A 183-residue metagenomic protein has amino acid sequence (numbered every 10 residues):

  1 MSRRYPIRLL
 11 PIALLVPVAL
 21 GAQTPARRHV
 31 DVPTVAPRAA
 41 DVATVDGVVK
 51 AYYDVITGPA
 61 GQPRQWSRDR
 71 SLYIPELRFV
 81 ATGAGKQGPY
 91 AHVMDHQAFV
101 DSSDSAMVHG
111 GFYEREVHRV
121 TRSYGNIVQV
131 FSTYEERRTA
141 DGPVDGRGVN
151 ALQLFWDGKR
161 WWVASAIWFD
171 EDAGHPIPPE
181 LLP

Functional and structural regions predicted by a protein language model:
M1-P11: Bacterial N-terminal signal peptides that target proteins for export
L9-A19: Bacterial N-terminal signal peptides
Q23-H29, R147-H175: Short beta-strand edge/turn micro-motifs at domain boundaries
Q23-S71, L181-P183: Short, low-complexity N-terminal intrinsically disordered segments enriched in polar/charged residues
A51-P59, L72-V80, S102-A106: Structured segments of extracytoplasmic/periplasmic soluble domains in secreted or envelope-associated proteins
Y52, D69, L77, V130 (+1 more regions): Hydrophobic pocket/interface hotspot
R78-F79, G85-A140: Surface-exposed, charged secondary-structure patches
G83, S132-Y134, N150, I167-W168: A mature extracytoplasmic/lumenal domain signature
